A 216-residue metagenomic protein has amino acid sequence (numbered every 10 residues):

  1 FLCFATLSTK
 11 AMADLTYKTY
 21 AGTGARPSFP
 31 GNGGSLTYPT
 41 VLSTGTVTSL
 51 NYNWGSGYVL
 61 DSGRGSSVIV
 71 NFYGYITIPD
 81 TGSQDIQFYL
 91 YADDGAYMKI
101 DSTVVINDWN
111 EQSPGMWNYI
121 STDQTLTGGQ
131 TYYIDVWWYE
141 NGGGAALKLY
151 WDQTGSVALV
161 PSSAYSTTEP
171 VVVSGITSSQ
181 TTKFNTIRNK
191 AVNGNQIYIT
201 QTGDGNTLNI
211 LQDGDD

Functional and structural regions predicted by a protein language model:
F1-T6: Bacterial N-terminal signal peptides
L7-A13: Sec/Tat signal peptide C-region and signal peptidase I cleavage site
K10, T81-G82, K190-G194: Extreme N-terminus of proteins, especially the signal/transit-peptide cleavage junction and the first residues
A13-I176: Acidic/polar, compositionally biased interaction segments
V172-D216: Low-complexity repeat regions of mature extracellularly deployed or surface/particle-associated proteins
